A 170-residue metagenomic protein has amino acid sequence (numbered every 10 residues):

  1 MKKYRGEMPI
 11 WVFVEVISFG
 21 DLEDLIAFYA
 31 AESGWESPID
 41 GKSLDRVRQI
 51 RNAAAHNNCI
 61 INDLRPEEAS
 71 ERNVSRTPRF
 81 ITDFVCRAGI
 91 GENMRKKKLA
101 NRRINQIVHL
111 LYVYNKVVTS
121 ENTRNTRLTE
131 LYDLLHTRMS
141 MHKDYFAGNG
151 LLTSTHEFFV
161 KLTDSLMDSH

Functional and structural regions predicted by a protein language model:
M1-P38, I61, V113-R124: Short, contiguous, well-structured surface segments enriched in hydrophobic/aromatic residues
G6, I39-R46, L99-Q106: Secondary-structure capping and boundary motifs in well-ordered enzyme cores
V12-V16, D45, N52, V108: Contiguous, well-ordered alpha-helical segments that form the cores/surfaces of helical PPI scaffolds
G34, R48, D83-R87: Short C-terminal domain-edge/linker segments immediately following a structured domain
K42-L64: Histidine-centered, metal-coordinating catalytic motifs and their short helical/loop contexts
A69-M167: C-terminal, helix-dominated tail/subdomain
